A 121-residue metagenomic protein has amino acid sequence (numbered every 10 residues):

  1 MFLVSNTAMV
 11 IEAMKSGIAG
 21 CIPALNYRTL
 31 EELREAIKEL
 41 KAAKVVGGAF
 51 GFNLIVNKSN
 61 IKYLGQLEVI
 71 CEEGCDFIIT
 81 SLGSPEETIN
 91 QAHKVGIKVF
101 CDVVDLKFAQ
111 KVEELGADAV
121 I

Functional and structural regions predicted by a protein language model:
M1-I121: Active-site entrance/lid segments in N-terminal catalytic domains of soluble metabolic enzymes
